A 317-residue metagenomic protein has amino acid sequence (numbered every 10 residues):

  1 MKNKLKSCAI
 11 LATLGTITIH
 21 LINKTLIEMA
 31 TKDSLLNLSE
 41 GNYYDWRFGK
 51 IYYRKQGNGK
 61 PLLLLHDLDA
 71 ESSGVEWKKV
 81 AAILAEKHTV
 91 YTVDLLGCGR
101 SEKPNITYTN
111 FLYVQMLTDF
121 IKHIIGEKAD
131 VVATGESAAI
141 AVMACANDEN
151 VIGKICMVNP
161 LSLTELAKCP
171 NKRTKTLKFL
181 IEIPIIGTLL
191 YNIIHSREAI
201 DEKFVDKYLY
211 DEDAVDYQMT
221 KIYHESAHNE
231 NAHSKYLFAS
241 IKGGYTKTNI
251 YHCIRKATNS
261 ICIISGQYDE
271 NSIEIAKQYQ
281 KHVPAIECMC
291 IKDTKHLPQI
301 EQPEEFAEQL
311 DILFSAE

Functional and structural regions predicted by a protein language model:
K2-L26: Hydrophobic alpha-helical topogenic segments used for membrane insertion/localization
Y43-Q56: A short loop-to-beta-strand scaffold at the N-terminal edge of the catalytic core in hydrolase folds
R54-R100: Conserved HGGG/HGGXW glycine-rich cap/lid loop of the alpha/beta-hydrolase fold
T92-V132, Q299, E308: Active-site loop/oxyanion-hole signature of alpha/beta-hydrolase fold enzymes
G126-P170: Conserved hydrolase catalytic core segment
A167, N192-C253: Conserved alpha/beta-hydrolase catalytic His-Asp/Glu region
K256-T294: Conserved loop-alpha-helix segment in the C-terminal half of the alpha/beta-hydrolase fold that carries the catalytic
P284-E317: Catalytic active-site module of serine/aspartate enzymes centered on a nucleophile-bearing elbow/loop
